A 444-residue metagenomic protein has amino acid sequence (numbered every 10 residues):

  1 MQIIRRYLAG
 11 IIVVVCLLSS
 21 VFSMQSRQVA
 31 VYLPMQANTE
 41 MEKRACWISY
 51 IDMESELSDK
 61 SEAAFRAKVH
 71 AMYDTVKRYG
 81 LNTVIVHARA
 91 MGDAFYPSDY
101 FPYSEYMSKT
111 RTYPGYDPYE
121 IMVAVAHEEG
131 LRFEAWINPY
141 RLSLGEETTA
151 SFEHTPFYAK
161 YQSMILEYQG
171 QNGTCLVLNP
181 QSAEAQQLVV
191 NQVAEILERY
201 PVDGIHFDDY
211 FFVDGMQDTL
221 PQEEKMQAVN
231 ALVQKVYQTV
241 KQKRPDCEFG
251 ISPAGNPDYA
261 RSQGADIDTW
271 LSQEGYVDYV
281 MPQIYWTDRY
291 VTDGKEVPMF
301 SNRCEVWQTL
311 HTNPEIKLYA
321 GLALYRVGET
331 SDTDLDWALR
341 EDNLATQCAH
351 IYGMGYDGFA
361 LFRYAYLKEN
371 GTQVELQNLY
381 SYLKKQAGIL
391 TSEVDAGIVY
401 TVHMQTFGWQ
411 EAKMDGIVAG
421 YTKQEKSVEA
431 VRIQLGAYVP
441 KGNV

Functional and structural regions predicted by a protein language model:
A37-A67, A124, E134-A135, Y140-R199: Active-site-adjacent "subsite" loops/lids of carbohydrate-active enzymes
A67-A94, R199-G204, G275-V280, I351-G358: Catalytic domains of carbohydrate-active enzymes, especially glycoside hydrolases
M72-Y73, V86-N138, L220-K243, E296-M299: Aromatic-lined substrate-binding rim segments of carbohydrate-active enzymes
Y96-K109, R141-Q171, Y210-E223, D336: Aromatic- and acidic-residue-enriched segments that line the glycan-binding/catalytic groove of carbohydrate-active
H127, R132-G145, V193, H206-V213 (+2 more regions): Aromatic-lined carbohydrate-recognition surfaces of secreted/lumenal glycan-active proteins
L144-G145, E248-R289, E296: Substrate-binding cleft/loops of secretory-pathway carbohydrate-active enzymes
E274-S301, V306-L310, P314-V394: Substrate-binding cleft of secreted/luminal carbohydrate-active enzymes
V394-V444: Lectin-type carbohydrate-recognition ectodomains
